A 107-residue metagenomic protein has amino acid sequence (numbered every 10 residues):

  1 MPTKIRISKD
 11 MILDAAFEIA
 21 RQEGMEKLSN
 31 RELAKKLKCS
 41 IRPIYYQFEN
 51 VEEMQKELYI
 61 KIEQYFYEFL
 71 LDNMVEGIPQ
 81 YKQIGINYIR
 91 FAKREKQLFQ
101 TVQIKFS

Functional and structural regions predicted by a protein language model:
M1-I7: N-terminal intrinsically disordered/low-complexity leader segments
T3, F48-E49, G85: Tryptophan-centric aromatic hotspots in well-structured domains and transmembrane helices
R6, R31, I60, A92-K93: Alpha-helix N-cap/helix-start motif at coil-to-helix transitions, marked by capping-box chemistry
M11, I19-E53, E57: Helix-turn-helix
M11-E18, E53-P79, Q83-R90, K105: Alpha-helical structural segments
L28-S29, Q80-Q83, Q97: Alpha-helix N-cap and coil->helix boundary residues
R90, R94-S107: Short secondary-structure transition hinges
